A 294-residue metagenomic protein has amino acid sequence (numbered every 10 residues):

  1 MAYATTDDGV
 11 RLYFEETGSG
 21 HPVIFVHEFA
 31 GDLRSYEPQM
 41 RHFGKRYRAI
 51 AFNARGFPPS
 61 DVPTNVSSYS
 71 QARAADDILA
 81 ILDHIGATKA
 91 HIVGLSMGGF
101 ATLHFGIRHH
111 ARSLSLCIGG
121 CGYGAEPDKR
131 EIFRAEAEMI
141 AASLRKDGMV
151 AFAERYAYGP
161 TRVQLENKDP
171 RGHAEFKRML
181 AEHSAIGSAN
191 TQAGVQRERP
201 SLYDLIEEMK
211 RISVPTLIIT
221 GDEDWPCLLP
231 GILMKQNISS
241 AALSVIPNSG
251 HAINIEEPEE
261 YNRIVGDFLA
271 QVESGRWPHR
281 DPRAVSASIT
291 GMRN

Functional and structural regions predicted by a protein language model:
T6-S67: Conserved HGGG/HGGXW glycine-rich cap/lid loop of the alpha/beta-hydrolase fold
A72-A90: Conserved acidic catalytic loop of the alpha/beta-hydrolase fold
G94, G98, T102: Gly/Ala-rich beta-loop-alpha elbow adjacent to hydrolase catalytic centers
L103, I107-R108, S113-K146: Flexible "cap/lid" loop of the alpha/beta hydrolase fold
P127-I132, R145-E208: Conserved alpha/beta-hydrolase catalytic His-Asp/Glu region
I212, I218-T220: Short beta-strand/loop motif that positions the catalytic acidic residue of the alpha/beta-hydrolase fold
W225-P230: Conserved alpha/beta-hydrolase "acid-adjacent" motif
A241-N294: Catalytic active-site module of serine/aspartate enzymes centered on a nucleophile-bearing elbow/loop
